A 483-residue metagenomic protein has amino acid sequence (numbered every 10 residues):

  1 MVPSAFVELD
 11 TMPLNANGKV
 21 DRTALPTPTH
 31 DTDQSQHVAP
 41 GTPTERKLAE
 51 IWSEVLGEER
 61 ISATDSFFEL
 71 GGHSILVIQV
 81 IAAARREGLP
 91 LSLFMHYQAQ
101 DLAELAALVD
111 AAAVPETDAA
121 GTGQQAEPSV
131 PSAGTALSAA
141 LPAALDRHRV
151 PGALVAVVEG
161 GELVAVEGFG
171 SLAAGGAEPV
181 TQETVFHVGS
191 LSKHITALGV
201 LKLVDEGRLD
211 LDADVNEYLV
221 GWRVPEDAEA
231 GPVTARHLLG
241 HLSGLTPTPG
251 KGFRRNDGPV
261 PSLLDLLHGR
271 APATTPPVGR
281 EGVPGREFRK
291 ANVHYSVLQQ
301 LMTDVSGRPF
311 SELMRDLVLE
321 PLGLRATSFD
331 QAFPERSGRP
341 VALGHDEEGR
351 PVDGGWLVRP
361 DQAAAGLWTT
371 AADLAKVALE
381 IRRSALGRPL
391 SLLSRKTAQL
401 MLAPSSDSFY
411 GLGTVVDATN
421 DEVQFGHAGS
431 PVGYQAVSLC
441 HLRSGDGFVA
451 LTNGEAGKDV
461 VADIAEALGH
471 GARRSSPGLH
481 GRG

Functional and structural regions predicted by a protein language model:
M1-G41, E45, A49-E50, F68: AMP-dependent adenylate-forming
M1-V20, R60, L76-Q79, E87-V109: AMP-binding/adenylate-forming catalytic domain of the ANL superfamily
S4, A49-V77, R86-F94, P179-T181 (+1 more regions): Phosphopantetheine carrier-protein modules
T29-P43, P90, T122-V130, P179: Acyl-group handling in specialized metabolite and lipid biosynthesis
T64, R147-L154, G176-H237, G279-H294 (+2 more regions): Short active-site loop at a secondary-structure junction that contains or immediately precedes the catalytic residue(s)
E127-E167, G250, R254, T303-D316 (+2 more regions): Catalytic loop of the DD-peptidase/beta-lactamase superfamily, centered on the K-T-G motif and neighboring
L137, R254-V283, R308-T327, D346-P351: Short, charged, amphipathic alpha-helices and their helix-cap/turn boundaries
H187-L191, L203-K251, Q300, D304-G344 (+2 more regions): Active-site helix/loop module of the DD-peptidase/beta-lactamase fold, centered on the serine-lysine SxxK catalytic
